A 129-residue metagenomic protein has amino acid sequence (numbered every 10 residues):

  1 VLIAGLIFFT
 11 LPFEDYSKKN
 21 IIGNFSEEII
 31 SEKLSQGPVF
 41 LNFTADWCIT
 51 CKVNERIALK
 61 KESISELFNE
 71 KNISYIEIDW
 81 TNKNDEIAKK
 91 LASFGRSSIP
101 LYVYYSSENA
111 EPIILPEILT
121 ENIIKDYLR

Functional and structural regions predicted by a protein language model:
V1-R129: Proteins that catalyze or organize thiol-disulfide redox chemistry and the adjacent proteostasis machinery handling
